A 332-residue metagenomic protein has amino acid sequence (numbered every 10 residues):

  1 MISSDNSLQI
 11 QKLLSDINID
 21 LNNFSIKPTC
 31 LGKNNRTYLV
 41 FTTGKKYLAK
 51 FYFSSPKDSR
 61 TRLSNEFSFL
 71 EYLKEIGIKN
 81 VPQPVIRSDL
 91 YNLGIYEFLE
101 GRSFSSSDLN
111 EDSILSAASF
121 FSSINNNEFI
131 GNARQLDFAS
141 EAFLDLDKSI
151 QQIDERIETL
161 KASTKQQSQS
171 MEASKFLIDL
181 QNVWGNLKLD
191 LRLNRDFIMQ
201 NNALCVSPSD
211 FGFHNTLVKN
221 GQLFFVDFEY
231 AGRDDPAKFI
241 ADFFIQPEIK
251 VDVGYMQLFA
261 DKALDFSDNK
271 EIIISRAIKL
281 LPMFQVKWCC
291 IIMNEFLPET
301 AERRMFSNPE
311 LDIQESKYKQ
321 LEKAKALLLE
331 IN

Functional and structural regions predicted by a protein language model:
M1-N22, E315-N332: Regulatory N- and C-terminal appendages and interdomain linkers associated with kinase/kinase-like NTP transferase
D5-L21, F129-S209, I273: An alpha-helical support segment within catalytic cores of ATP-dependent transferases
S15-N23, E75-N80, K270: Short secondary-structure junctions
K27-C30, N35-K148: ATP-binding pocket architecture of kinase catalytic cores
C30-T42, L48-A49, K188-K238: Active-site acidic catalytic loop and adjacent metal/ATP-binding pocket of ATP-dependent phosphoryl transfer enzymes
G101, L223, A231-R233, Q246-I249: Activation segment
K175, C290-N332: ATP/Mg2+ or Mg2+-diphosphate-binding catalytic cores that bind nucleotide phosphates or diphosphates via glycine-rich
P236-K270, P282-E302: Active-site activation/catalytic loop segments of kinase-like enzymes and analogous catalytic loops in related
